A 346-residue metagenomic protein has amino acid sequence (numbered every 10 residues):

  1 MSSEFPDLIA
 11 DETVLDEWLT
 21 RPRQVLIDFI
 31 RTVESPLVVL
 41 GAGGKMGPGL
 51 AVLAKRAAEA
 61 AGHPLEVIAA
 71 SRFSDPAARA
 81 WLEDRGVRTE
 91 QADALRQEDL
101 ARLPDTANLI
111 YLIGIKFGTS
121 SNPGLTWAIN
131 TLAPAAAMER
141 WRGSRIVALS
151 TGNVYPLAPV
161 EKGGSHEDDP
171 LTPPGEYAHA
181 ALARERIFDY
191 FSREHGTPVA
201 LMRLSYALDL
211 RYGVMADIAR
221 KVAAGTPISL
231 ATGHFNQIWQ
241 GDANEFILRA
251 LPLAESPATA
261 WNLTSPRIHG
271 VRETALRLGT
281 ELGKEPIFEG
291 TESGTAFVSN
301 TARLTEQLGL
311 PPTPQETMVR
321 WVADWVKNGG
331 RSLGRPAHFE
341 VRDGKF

Functional and structural regions predicted by a protein language model:
S2-I27, Q315-F346: Amphipathic terminal alpha-helices
P36, N108-Y111, K116, L132-E176: Conserved Rossmann-fold NAD(P)-dependent oxidoreductase catalytic core, especially the SDR/UDP-sugar
V38-R56: N-terminal Rossmann NAD(P)H-binding glycine-rich loop of SDR-like oxidoreductase domains
G44, N130, Y177-A181: Active-site YXXXK catalytic motif of short-chain dehydrogenase/reductase
P48, F73-P76, W81-I129: NAD(P)H-binding glycine-rich loop region in Rossmannoid oxidoreductase-like domains and their noncatalytic homologs
I129-A136, R145, A183-R184, W239-D242: Conserved cofactor-binding/catalytic machinery of classical short-chain dehydrogenase/reductase
P174-E176, L182-N236, Q240-D242, L278: NAD(P)-dependent short-chain dehydrogenase/reductase
G233, F246-R303, G330, D343-G344: Mid/C-terminal beta-alpha module of Rossmann-like enzyme folds, strongest in SDR-family dehydrogenases/epimerases
